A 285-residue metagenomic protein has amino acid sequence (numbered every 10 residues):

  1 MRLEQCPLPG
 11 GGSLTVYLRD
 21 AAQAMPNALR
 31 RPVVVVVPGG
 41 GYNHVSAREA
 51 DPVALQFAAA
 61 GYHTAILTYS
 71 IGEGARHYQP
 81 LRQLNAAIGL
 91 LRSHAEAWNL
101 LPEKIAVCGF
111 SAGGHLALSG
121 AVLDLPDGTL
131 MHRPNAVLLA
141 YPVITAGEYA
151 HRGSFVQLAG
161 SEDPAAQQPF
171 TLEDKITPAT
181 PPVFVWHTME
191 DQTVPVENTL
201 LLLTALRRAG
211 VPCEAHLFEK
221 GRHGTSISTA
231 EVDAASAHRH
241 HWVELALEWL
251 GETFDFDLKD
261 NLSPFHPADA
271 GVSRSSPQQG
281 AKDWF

Functional and structural regions predicted by a protein language model:
M1-L29, R152: N-terminal cap/lid segment of alpha/beta-hydrolase-fold proteins
A28, A47-A65: Short amphipathic alpha-helix adjacent to the substrate-entry channel of hydrolases
R30-G39: Short beta-strand element of the alpha/beta-hydrolase
V45-A47, A65-P102, A234-R239: Catalytic nucleophile-loop/oxyanion-hole region of alpha/beta-hydrolase and closely related hydrolase-like folds
A86-F155, D163-Q167: Primarily recognizes the serine-hydrolase "nucleophile elbow" in alpha/beta-hydrolase and SGNH/GDSL folds
A179, V185-H187, D191: Short beta-strand/loop motif that positions the catalytic acidic residue of the alpha/beta-hydrolase fold
Q192-L201: Conserved alpha/beta-hydrolase "acid-adjacent" motif
L200-F285: C-terminal catalytic histidine-bearing segment of alpha/beta-hydrolase fold enzymes
